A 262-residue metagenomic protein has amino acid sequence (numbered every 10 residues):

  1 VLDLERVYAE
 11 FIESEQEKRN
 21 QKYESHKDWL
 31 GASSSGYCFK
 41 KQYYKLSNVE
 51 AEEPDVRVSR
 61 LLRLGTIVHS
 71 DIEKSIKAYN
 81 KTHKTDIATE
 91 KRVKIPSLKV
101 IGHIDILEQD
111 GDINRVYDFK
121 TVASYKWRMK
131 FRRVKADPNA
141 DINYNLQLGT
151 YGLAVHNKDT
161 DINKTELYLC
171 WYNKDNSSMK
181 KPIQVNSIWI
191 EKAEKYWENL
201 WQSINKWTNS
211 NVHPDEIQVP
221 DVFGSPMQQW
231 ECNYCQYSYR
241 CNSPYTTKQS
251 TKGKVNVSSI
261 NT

Functional and structural regions predicted by a protein language model:
V1-R6, A154-T262: Metal-dependent nuclease catalytic regions and adjoining charged, substrate-binding loops involved in nucleic-acid end
V1-V116, A123, W127-M129: Metal-dependent nuclease catalytic cores that hydrolyze phosphodiester bonds in DNA/RNA, characterized by
N20, S47, P54-V56, N80 (+5 more regions): Generic alpha-helix signal with a bias toward terminal, lower-confidence helices and secondary-structure junctions
E24-G36, D141, P220-W230: Structural motif
Q42-Y44, F119, Y144, Y151 (+2 more regions): Broad hydrophobic/π-residue packing in well-ordered secondary structure
E53, K91, A136, P220 (+1 more regions): Sparse, context-dependent recognition of short Cys/His-centered cofactor- or disulfide-binding micro-motifs
V58, L62, D137-N145, S225: Short, charged/polar micro-motifs that form catalytic or ligand-binding hotspots
E90-W207: Mg2+/Mn2+-dependent nuclease catalytic core
